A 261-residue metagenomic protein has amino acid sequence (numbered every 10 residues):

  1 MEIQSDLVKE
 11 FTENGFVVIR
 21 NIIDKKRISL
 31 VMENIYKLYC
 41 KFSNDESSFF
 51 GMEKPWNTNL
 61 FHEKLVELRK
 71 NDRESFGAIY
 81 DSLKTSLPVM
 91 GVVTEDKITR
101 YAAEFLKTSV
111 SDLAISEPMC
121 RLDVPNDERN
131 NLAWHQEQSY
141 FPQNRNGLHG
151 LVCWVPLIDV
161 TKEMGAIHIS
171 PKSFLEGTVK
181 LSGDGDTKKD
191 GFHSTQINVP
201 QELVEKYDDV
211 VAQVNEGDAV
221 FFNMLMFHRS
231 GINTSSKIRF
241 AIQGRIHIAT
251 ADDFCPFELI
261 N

Functional and structural regions predicted by a protein language model:
M1-E13, R20-W134, F257: Non-heme Fe(II)-dependent double-stranded beta-helix
K9, V160-F227, A251: Double-stranded beta-helix
E117-M119, Q136-Q138, V155-D159, P171: Short, structured patches in soluble enzyme cores that scaffold and shape functional sites
L132-G150: Acidic, His- and aromatic-enriched active-site or binding-groove loops in soluble protein domains that engage sugars
V152-V155, K237-A251: A short hydrophobic beta-strand segment most commonly corresponding to one strand of the jelly-roll/cupin
C153, H228-S235: Short beta-strand His + acidic residue motifs that chelate non-heme Fe in jelly-roll/DSBH and cupin folds
K180, I232-T234, D252-E258: Short conserved micro-motifs at the rims of enzyme active sites and ligand-binding pockets
